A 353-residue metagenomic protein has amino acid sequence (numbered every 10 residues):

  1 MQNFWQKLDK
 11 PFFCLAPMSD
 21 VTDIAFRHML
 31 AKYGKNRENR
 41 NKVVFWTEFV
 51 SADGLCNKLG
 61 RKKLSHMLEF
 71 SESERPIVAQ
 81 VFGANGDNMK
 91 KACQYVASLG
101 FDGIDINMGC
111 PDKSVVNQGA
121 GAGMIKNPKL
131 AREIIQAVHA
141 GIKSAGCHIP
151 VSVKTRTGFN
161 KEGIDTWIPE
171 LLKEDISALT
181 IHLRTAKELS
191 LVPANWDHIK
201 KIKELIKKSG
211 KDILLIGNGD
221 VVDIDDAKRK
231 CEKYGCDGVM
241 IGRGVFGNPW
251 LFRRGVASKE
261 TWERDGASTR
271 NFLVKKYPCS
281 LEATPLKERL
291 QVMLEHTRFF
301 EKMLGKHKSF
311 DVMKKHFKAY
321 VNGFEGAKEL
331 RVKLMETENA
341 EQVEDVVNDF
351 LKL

Functional and structural regions predicted by a protein language model:
M1-D9, F13-S19, G146, D165-A178 (+3 more regions): Alpha/beta catalytic cores of nucleotide-metabolism and tRNA/nucleoside-modifying enzymes
Q2-N3, M18-Y95: Glycine-rich, positively charged N-terminal anion/phosphate-binding segment
F13-A16, F45-T47, I77-V81, I104 (+4 more regions): Hydrophobic faces of well-ordered beta-strands that scaffold small-molecule active sites in alpha/beta enzyme cores
M18-D20, V50-A52, F82-A84, G109-P111 (+4 more regions): Active-site beta-loop-alpha junctions enriched in small/polar residues
K35-R37, K90-I104, M108-Q118, K129-I213: Alpha/beta enzyme core
L64, G119-I125, E188: Short glycine-enriched, charge-decorated loop/helix-capping segments at active-site entrances that position
G83, I125, K129, P193 (+1 more regions): Conserved phosphate-coordination/catalytic loops
